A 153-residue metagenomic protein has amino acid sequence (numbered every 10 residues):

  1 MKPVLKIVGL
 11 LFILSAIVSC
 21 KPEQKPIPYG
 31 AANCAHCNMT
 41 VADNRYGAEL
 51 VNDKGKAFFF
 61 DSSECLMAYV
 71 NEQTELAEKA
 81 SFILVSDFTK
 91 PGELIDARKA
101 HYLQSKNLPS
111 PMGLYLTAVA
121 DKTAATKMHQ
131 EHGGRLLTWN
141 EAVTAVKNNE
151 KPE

Functional and structural regions predicted by a protein language model:
M1-V8: Bacterial N-terminal signal peptides that target proteins for export
A16-S19: C-terminal motif of bacterial Sec signal peptides marking the signal peptidase cleavage site
K21-E23: Bacterial signal peptide processing site
G30: Short metal-coordination and nucleic-acid-contact micro-motifs, chiefly zinc-binding Cys/His arrays
A35-E75: Post-signal-peptide N-terminal segment of Sec-exported extracytoplasmic proteins
N44-D53, K99-P111: Short aromatic-glycine-(Arg/Gly/Cys) micro-motifs in beta-strand/loop hairpins
F59-Y102: Mature extracytoplasmic domains of secretory-pathway proteins
A120-E153: C-terminal partner/receptor-binding element of secreted or periplasmic proteins
